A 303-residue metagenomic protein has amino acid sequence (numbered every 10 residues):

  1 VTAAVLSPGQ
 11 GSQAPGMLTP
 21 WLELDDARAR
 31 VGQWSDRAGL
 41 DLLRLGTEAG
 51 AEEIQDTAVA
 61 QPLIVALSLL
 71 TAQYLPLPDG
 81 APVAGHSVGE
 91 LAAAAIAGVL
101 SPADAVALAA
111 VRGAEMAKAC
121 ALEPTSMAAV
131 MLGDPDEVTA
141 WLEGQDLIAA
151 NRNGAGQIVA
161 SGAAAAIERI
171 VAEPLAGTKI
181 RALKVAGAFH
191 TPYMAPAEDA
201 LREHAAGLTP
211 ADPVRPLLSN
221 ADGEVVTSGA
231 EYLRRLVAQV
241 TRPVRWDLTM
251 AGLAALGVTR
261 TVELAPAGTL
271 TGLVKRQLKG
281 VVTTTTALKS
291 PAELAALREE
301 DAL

Functional and structural regions predicted by a protein language model:
V1-E137, L183, R260-A295: FabD-like malonyl-/acyl-CoA
Q10-S12, A38-L40, G50, A97-T241: Alpha/beta catalytic cores of group-transfer enzymes, especially the acyltransferase/condensing modules of polyketide
Y74, E173, H204-G207, G252 (+1 more regions): A generic secondary-structure signal
S87, T209, G257: Conserved functional loop/turn residues at catalytic and ligand-binding sites
A200-A205, T227-V244, T261, Q277 (+2 more regions): Non-catalytic peripheral regions of patatin-like phospholipases
E224, P243, A267-T269: Short Gly/Pro-enriched loop/turn and capping motifs at secondary-structure junctions
T241-V258: A short, acidic, amphipathic alpha-helical segment used as a generic capping/interface helix at domain edges
